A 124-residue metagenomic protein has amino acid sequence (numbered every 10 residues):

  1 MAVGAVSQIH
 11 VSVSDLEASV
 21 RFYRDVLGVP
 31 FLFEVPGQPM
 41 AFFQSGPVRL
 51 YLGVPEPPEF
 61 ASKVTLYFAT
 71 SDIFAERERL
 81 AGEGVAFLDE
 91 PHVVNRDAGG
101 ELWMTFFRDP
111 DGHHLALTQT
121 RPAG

Functional and structural regions predicted by a protein language model:
M1-A18, V64-L66, T118-G124: N-terminal beta-strand motif that seeds the catalytic metal site of vicinal oxygen chelate
G4, H10-L50: Core segments of cupin and vicinal oxygen chelate
L16, L66-H114: Vicinal oxygen chelate
P30-V35, H92-N95, T120-P122: Conserved catalytic-core motifs of GNAT/GCN5-like acyltransferases
P36-P39, F60-A61, A98-E101: Short acidic/glycine-enriched loop/turn segments that link adjacent beta-strands
P39-M40, P55, H92-R96: Short, solvent-exposed loop/turn elements at beta->coil junctions and helix N-caps that rim active or binding pockets
F43-P47, F107-P110, T120: Active-site beta-strand termini and strand-to-loop segments that position acidic
L50-G53, L115-T118: Conserved beta-strand in the GNAT
